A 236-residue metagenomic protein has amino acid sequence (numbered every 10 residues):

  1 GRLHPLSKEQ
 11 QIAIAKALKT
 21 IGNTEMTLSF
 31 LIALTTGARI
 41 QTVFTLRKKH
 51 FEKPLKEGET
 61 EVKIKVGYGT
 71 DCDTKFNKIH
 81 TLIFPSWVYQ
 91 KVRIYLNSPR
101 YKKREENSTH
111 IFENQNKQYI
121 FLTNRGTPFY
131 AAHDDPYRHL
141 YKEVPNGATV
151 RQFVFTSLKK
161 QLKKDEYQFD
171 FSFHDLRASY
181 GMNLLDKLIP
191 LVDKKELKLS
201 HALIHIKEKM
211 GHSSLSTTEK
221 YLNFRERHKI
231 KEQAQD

Functional and structural regions predicted by a protein language model:
G1-Q10, G58-E61, N107-I111, Q115-Y119 (+4 more regions): Intrinsic, low-complexity N-terminal interaction/targeting segments
K8-I40: Basic, Lys/Arg- and aromatic-enriched nucleic-acid-binding interface segment
G22, I32-L46, K187-L191, L199-S200 (+1 more regions): A short, glycine-centered helix-capping/turn motif at helix boundaries that positions DNA-contacting or catalytic
I32-A33, V43, W87-P99, F121 (+5 more regions): Short, structured motif recognition centered on aromatic/hydrophobic residues
L46-Q90, S98-Q118: Conserved tyrosine-mediated DNA breakage-rejoining catalytic core shared by Y-recombinases
D73-I94, K117-T156, S172: C-terminal catalytic core of Y-nucleophile DNA break-rejoin enzymes
L140-E208: Short, basic (Lys/Arg/His-rich) helix/loop patches that form interaction surfaces in the mid-to-C-terminal regions
K195-K198, E208, S216, K220-D236: DNA/chromatin major-groove-contacting recognition/catalytic segments
